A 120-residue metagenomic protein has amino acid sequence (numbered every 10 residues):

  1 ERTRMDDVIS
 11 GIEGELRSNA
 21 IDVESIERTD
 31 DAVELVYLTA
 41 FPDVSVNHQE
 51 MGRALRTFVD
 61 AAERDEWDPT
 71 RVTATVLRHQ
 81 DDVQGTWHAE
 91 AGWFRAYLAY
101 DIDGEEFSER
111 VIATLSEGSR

Functional and structural regions predicted by a protein language model:
E1-R120: Acidic, polar-rich N-terminal leader regions of halophilic archaeal proteins
